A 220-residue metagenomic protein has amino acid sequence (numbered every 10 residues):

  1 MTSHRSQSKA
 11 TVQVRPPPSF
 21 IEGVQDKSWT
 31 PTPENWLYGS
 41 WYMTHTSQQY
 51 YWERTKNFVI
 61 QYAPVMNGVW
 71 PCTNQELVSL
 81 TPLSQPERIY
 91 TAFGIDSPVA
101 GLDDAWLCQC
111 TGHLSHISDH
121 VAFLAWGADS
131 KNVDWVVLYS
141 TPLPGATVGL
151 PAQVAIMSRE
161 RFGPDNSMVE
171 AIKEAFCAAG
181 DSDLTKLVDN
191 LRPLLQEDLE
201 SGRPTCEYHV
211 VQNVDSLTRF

Functional and structural regions predicted by a protein language model:
M1-F220: A beta-rich soluble binding module of mature secreted/lumenal proteins
